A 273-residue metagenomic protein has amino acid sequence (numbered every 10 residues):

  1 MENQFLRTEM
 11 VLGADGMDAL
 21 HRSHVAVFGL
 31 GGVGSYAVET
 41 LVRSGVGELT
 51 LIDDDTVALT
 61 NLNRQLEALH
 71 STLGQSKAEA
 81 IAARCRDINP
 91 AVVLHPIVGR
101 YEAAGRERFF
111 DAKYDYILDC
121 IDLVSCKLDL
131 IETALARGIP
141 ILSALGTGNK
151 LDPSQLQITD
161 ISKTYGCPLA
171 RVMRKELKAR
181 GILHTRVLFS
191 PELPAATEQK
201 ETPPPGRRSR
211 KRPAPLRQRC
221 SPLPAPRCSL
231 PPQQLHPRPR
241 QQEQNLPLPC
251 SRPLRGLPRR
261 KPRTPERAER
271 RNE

Functional and structural regions predicted by a protein language model:
M1-A26, K261, P265-E269: N-terminal charged helix/coil linker that caps or initiates catalytic domains
E2, F110-K113, S125-C126, A136 (+4 more regions): Glycine-rich phosphate/adenylate-binding loop
V27-G29, I52: Conserved N-terminal Rossmann-fold NAD(P)-binding element of oxidoreductases
V33: Hydrophobic/small residue at the entry helix of a nucleotide-binding pocket
V46, L51-N89: Glycine-rich phosphate-binding loop and adjoining beta1-alpha1-beta2 segment of Rossmann-like nucleotide-binding folds
V98-G105: Conserved SAM/SAH-binding loop
C120-I121, A144: Short, well-ordered coil/turn residues at beta-beta hairpins and beta-strand->alpha-helix junctions within
